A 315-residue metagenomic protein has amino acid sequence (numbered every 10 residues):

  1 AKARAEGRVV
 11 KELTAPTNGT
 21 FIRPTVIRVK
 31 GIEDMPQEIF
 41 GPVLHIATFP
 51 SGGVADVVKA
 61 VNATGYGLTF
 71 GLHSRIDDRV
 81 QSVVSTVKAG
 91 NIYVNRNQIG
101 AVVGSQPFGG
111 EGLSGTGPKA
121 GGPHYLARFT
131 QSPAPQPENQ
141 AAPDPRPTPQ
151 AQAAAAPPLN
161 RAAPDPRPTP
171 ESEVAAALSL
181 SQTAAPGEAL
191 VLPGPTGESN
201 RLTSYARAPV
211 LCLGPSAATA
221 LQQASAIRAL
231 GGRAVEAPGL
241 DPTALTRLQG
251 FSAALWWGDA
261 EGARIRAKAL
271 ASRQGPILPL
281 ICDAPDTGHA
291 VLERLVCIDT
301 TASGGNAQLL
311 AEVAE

Functional and structural regions predicted by a protein language model:
A1-R8: Long, low-complexity segments enriched in small/aliphatic residues
R4, T14-E315: Conserved C-terminal structural/oligomerization subdomain of aldehyde/semialdehyde dehydrogenase
V10-E12: A short linear hydrophobic-aromatic micro-motif
